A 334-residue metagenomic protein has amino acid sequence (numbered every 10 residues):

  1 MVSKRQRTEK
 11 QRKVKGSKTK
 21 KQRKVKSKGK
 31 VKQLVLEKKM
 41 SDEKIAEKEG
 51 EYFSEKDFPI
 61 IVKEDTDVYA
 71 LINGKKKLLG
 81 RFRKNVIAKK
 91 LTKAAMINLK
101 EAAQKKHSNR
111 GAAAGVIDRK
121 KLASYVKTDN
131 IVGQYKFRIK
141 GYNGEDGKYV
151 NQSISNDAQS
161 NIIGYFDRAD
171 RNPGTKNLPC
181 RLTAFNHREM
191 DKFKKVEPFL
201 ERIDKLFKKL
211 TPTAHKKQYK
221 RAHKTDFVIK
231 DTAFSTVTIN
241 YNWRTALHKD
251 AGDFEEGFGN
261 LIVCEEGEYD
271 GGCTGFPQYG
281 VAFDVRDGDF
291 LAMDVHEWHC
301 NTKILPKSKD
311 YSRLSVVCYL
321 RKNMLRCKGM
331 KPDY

Functional and structural regions predicted by a protein language model:
M1-G257, L261, L305-Y334: Fe(II)/2-oxoglutarate oxygenase catalytic core
F258-N260, G272, D289, H299 (+1 more regions): Residue-level detector of short, conserved catalytic/binding motifs and their immediate flanks
I262, F283-W298: Conserved metal-binding segment of the jelly-roll/cupin
C264, F276, F290-M293, K303 (+1 more regions): Ordered, helix-dominated protein-protein interaction surfaces in large eukaryotic regulatory proteins
C264-R286: A short beta-strand-loop-beta hairpin characteristic of the jelly-roll/cupin
E266-E268, H299, L305, M324: Eukaryotic basic, amphipathic alpha-helical target segments in cytosolic regions
T274-Q278, D287-D289, E297, K303-P306 (+1 more regions): Short coil/turn segments at secondary-structure boundaries
